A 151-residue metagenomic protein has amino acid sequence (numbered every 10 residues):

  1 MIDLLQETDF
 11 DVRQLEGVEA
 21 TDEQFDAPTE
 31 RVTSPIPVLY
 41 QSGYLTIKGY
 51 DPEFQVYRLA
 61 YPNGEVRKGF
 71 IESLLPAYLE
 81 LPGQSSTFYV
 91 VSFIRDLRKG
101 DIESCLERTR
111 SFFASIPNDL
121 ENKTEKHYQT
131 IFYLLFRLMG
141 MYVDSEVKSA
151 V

Functional and structural regions predicted by a protein language model:
M1-V151: Extended alpha-helical interface modules used as scaffolds for assembling large macromolecular complexes
